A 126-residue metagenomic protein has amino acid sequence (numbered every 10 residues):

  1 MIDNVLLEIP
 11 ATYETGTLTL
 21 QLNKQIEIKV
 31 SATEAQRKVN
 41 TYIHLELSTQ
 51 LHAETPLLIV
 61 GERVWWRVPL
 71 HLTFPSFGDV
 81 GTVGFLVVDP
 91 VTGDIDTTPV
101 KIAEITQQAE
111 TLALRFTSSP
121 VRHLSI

Functional and structural regions predicted by a protein language model:
M1-I126: Long, terminal "pre-/pro-" and other extracytoplasmic accessory regions that lie outside the mature folded/catalytic
